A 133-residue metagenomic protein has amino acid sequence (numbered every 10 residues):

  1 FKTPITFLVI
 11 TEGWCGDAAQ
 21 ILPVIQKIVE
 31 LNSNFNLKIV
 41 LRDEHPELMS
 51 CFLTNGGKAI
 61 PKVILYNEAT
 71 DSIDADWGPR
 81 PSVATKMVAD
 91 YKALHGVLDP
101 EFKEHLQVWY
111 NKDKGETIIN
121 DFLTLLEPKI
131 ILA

Functional and structural regions predicted by a protein language model:
F1-I28: A glycine-rich, hydrophobic loop/mini-helix early in the fold
F1-T3, L31-N34, S50-A59, E68 (+1 more regions): Non-globular targeting/processing and membrane-anchoring segments
L8-T11, I25, N34-L48, Y66: Thiol-based oxidoreductase modules, predominantly thioredoxin-like and allied folds used for disulfide exchange
A18-A19, L31-L37: Short, solvent-exposed secondary-structure capping/transition elements
K62-I64: Residue-level detector of beta-strand face positions
